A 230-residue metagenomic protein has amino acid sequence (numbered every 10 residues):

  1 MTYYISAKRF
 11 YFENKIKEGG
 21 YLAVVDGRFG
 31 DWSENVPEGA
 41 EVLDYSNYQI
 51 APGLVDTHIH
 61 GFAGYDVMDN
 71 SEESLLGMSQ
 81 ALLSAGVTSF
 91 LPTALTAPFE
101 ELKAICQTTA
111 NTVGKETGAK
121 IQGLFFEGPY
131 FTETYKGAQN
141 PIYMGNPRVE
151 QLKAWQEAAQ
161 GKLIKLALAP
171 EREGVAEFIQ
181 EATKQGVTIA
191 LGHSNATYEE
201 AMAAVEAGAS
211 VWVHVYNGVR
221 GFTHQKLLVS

Functional and structural regions predicted by a protein language model:
M1-A51: Histidine-rich, glycine-flanked metal-binding segment
Y3-I5, P37-L76, Q80: Replace "His-x-His-based motif
K8, L22, G27, N47 (+5 more regions): Divalent metal-coordination and catalytic microenvironments
H60, L76-I105, A119-T132, A159-E171 (+2 more regions): Divalent metal-dependent hydrolysis catalytic cores, especially in the metallo-beta-lactamase
G61-E73, A138-G145, T188-G192: Active-site mouth loops of central-metabolism enzymes
S71-S74, I105-T108, R148-V149, Q225-S230: Charged helix-capping and loop-helix junction motifs
T132-E157: Conserved phosphate-binding/catalytic loop of the ribokinase/pfkB sugar-kinase fold
E157-S230: Active-site core of metal-dependent hydrolases
